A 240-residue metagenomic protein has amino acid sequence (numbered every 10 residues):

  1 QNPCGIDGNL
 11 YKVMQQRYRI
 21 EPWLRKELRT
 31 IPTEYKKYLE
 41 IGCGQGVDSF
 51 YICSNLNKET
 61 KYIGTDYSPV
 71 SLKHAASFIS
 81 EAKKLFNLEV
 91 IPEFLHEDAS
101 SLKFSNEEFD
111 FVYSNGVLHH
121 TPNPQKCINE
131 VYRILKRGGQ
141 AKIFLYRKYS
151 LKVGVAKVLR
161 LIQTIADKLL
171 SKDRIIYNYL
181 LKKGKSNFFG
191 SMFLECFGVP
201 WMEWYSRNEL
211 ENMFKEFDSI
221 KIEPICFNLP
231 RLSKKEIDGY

Functional and structural regions predicted by a protein language model:
Q1-N9: N-terminal, positively charged/glycine-rich alpha-helical extensions of SAM-dependent methyltransferases
K12-Y35, Y51: Conserved alpha-helix/loop element of class I SAM-dependent methyltransferases that forms part of the SAM/SAH-binding
K37-L39, V47-S101: Class I SAM-dependent methyltransferase SAM/SAH-binding core
G44: Conserved glycine-rich SAM-binding loop
V70, T121-K126: Short N-terminal helix/helix-N-cap motif within the alpha/beta-hydrolase-1
S100-F111: A short acidic, Gly/Pro-enriched loop at the edge of an enzyme's catalytic core that lines a small-molecule cofactor
F111-P122: A short SAM/SAH-binding and catalytic strip from SAM-dependent methyltransferases
Q125-K126, E130, Q140-Y240: S-adenosyl-L-methionine-dependent methyltransferase catalytic module, highlighting the catalytic core
